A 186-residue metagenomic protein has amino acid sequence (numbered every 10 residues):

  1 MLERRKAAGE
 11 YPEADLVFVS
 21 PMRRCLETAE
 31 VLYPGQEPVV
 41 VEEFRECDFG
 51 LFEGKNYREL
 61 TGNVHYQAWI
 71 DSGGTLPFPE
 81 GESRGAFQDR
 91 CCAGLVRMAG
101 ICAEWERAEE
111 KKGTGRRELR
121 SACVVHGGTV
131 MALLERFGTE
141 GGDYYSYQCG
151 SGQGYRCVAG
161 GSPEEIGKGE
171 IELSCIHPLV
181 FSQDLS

Functional and structural regions predicted by a protein language model:
M1-Q36: Active-site-proximal alpha-helix that buttresses catalytic centers in soluble enzyme cores
L2-A8, C25, N63, A108-E110 (+1 more regions): A generic local structural motif
K6-A8, Q88, C92-E106, E110: Generic structural signal for well-ordered alpha-helical scaffold segments
A14-P21, E109, G115, R120-V124: Short glycine-rich phosphate-binding loop at a beta-alpha junction
V31, G35, R97, I101 (+1 more regions): Active-site catalytic microenvironments for nucleophilic, acid-base chemistry
L32-C92: Phosphate-handling substructures
C47-R58, E104-L119, A132-S186: Acidic, low-complexity terminal tails and accessory targeting/binding regions of phosphate-metabolizing enzymes
G127-M131: GST superfamily/GST-like fold recognition
